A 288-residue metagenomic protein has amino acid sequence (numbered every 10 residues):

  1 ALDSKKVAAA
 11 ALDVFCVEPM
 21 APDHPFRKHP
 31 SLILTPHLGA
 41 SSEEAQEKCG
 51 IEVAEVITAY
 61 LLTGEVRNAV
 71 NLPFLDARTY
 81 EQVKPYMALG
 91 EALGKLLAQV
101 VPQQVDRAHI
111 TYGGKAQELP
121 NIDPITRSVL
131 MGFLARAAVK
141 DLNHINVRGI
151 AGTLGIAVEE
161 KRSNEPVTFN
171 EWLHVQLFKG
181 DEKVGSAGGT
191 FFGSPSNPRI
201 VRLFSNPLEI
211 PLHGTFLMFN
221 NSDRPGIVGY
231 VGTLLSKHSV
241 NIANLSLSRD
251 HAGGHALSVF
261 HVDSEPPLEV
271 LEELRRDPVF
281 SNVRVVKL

Functional and structural regions predicted by a protein language model:
A1-V100, E118: Rossmann-like dinucleotide-binding domain for NAD(H)/NADP(H)
F74-L288: A conserved regulatory-domain signal marking ACT and ACT-like small-molecule sensing domains and adjacent regulatory
